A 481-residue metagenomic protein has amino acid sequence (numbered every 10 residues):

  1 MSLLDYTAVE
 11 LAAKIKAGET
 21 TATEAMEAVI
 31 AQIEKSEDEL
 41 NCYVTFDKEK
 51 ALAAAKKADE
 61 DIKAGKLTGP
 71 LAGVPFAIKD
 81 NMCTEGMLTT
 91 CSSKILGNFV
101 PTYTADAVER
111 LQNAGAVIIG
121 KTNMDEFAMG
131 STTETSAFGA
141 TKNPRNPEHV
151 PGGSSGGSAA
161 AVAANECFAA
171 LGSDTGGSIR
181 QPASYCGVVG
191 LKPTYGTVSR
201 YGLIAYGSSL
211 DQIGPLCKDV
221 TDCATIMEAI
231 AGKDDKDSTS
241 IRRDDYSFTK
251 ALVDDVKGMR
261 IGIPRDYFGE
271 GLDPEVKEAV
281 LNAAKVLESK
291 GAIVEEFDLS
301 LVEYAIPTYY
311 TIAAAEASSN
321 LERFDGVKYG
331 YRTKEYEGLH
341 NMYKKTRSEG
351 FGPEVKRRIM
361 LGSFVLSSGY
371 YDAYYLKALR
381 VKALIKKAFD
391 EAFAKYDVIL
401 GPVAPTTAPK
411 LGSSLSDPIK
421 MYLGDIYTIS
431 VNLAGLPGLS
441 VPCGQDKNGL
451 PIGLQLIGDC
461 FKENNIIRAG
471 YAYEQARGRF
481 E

Functional and structural regions predicted by a protein language model:
M1-L52, S289-G291, F364, E481: An N-terminal boundary/leader segment
A25-V29, T308-Y309, V355-S363: Short alpha-helical scaffolding segments that buttress acidic/His motifs in well-ordered protein cores
V29, A51, K79, L111 (+5 more regions): Conserved hydrophobic/aromatic pocket- or pore-lining residues that grip, position, or stack substrates in active sites
A31, K35, N113, A164-G271 (+5 more regions): Structural helix-boundary/capping segments
L71-C91, K250-G262, A315-K386, P437-G453: Short helix-loop capping/hinge segments that flank enzyme active sites or metal/cofactor-binding pockets
L71-I213, P264-D266, A315, G401-I419: Short glycine/serine-rich loop/turn segments
K94, N98, A137, T239-R243 (+4 more regions): Short, surface-exposed loop/helix-turn segments at secondary-structure junctions that function as lids/hinges flanking
